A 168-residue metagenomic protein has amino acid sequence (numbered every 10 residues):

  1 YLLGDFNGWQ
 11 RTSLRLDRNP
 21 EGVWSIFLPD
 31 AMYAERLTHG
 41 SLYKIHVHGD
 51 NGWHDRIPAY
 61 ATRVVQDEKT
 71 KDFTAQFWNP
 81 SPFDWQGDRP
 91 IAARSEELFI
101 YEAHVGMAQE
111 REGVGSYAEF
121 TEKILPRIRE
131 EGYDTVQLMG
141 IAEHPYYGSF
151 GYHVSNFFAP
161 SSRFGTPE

Functional and structural regions predicted by a protein language model:
Y1-S13: Beta-strand-rich binding/interaction modules
L3, D17, W78-N79, M139 (+1 more regions): Residue-level detector of conserved, well-ordered beta-strand and adjacent loop positions that form binding/recognition
Q10, R18-E102, M107-E112, E119: The feature marks proteins involved in alpha-glucan
S13, R56, V114, Y147-S149: Generic domain-boundary/flexible-linker signal
G87-P90, T121-G132: Short amphipathic alpha-helices and their capping/turn segments at secondary-structure boundaries
H104-E119, H153-T166: The substrate-binding groove and active-site-proximal loops of carbohydrate-active enzymes, especially glycoside
R127-E168: Aromatic-lined carbohydrate-binding/catalytic grooves of carbohydrate-active enzymes
